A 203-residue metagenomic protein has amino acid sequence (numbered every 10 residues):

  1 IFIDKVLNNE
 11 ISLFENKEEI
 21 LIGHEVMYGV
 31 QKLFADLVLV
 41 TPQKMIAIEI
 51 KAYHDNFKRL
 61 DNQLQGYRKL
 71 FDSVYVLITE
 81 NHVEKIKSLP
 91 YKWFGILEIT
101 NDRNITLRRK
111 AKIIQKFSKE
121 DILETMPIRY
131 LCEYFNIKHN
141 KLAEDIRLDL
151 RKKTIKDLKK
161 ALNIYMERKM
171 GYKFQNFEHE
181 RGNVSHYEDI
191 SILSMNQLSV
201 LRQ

Functional and structural regions predicted by a protein language model:
I3-P42: Active-site metal-binding core of divalent-cation-utilizing nuclease and nuclease-like domains
H24-M27, I50-N56: Short, flexible loop segments at the rims of nucleotide/cofactor-binding pockets, characterized by
K32-F34, Q43-M45, K69-F71, Y91: Short connector loops at helix/strand junctions that flank enzyme active sites, especially segments positioning acidic
L37-L39, K44-Y53: Conserved catalytic cores of phosphodiester-cleaving nucleases, focusing on short active-site segments
T41-Q43, T100-R103: Short acidic-glycine loop/turn motifs at beta-strand connectors
D55-E98: Catalytic cores of nucleic-acid endonucleases
N104-E178: A conserved mid-domain beta-alpha-beta active-site/ligand-binding segment of alpha/beta enzyme cores
R168-Q203: C-terminal non-catalytic accessory extensions
